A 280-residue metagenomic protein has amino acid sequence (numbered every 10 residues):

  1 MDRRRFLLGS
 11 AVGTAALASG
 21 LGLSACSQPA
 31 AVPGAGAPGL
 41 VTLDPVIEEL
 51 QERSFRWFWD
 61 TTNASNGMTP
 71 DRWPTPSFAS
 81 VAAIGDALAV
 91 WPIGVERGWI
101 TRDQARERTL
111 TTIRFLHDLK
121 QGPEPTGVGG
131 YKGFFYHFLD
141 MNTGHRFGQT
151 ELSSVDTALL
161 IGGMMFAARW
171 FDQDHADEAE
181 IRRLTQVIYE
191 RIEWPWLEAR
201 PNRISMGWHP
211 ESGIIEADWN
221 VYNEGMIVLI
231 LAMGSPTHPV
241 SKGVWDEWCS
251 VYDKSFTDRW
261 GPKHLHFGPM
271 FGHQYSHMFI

Functional and structural regions predicted by a protein language model:
M1, L21-Q51: C-terminal segment of N-terminal export signals and the immediately downstream linker at the start of the mature
R5-S27: N-terminal export signals
G39-L43, D86-I100, F115-D118, L159-D174 (+2 more regions): Well-ordered alpha-helical scaffold segments within catalytic/enzyme domains
L40, D44-Q51, S77-I84, R102-T109 (+4 more regions): Solvent-exposed, acidic/flexible segments
P45-V46, P125, G129-T157, Q173-I280: Extended ligand-binding clefts on enzyme/binding-domain cores
I47-W59, L88, R106-H117, I161 (+2 more regions): Hydrophobic core segments within long, regular secondary-structure runs in both alpha- and beta-rich folds
E52-T75, W99-Q149: Helix-terminus loop motifs that line ligand-binding clefts
P70-P92: N-terminal, post-signal-peptide region of Sec/Tat-exported proteins
